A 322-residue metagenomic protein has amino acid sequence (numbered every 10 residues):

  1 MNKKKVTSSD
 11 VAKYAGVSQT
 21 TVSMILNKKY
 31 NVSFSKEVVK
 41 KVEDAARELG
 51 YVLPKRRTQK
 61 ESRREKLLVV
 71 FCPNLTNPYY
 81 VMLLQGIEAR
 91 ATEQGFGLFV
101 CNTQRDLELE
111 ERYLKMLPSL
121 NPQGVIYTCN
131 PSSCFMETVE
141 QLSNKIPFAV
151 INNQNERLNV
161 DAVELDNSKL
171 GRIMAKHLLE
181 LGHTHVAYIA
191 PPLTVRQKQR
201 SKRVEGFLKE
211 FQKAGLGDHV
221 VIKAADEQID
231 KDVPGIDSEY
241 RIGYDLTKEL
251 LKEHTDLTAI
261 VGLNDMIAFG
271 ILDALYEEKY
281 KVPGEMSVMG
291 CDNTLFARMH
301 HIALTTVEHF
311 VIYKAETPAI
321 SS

Functional and structural regions predicted by a protein language model:
M1-K3, T7, S62-K176, E180 (+2 more regions): Alpha-helical recognition/docking segments in bacterial nutrient-uptake and carbohydrate-utilization systems
M1-R63: N-terminal helix-turn-helix DNA-binding module of bacterial transcription factors
T21-M24, K60-L75, H185-L193: Short beta-strand segments enriched in small/hydrophobic residues
T92-N102, L208-Y240: Short beta-strand elements in bilobed, periplasmic/extracellular small-molecule ligand-binding domains
D161-I189, E205, K209, Y240-E249 (+1 more regions): Hydrophobic alpha-helical segments within soluble ligand-binding/sensing domains
T184-H185, D218-V220, V282-V288: Short acidic capping loops at alpha-helix termini that bridge into adjacent secondary structure
Y188-K209, I236-D237, D265: Secondary-structure junction motif
T247-S322: Flexible loop/turn connectors
